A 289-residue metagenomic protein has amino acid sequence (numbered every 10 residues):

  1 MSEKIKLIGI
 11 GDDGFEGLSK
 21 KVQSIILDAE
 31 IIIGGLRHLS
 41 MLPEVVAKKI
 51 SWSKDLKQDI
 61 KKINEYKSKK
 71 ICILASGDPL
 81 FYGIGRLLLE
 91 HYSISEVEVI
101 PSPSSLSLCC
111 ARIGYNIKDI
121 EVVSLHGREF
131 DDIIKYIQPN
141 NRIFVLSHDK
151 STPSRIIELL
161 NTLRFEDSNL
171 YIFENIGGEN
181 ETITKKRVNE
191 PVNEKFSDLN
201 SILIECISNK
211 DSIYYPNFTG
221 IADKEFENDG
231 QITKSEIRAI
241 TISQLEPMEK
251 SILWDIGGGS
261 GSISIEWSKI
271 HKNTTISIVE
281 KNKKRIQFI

Functional and structural regions predicted by a protein language model:
M1-I100, S107, F130, I276 (+1 more regions): Class I S-adenosyl-L-methionine
S2, S68, N140, K250 (+1 more regions): Phosphate-coordination loops involved in phosphoryl transfer and adenosine-cofactor binding
S2-L7, K20-Q23, K69-I71, R142-G230: A contiguous loop/helix-start segment that scaffolds small-molecule binding in enzyme catalytic cores
S105, C110-N141, H148: Short, glycine-/small-residue-rich phosphate/pyrophosphate-handling segment
I232-E249: Conserved alpha-helix/loop element of class I SAM-dependent methyltransferases that forms part of the SAM/SAH-binding
K250-G259: Conserved class I S-adenosyl-L-methionine
S260-K272: Conserved SAM-binding loop of SAM-dependent methyltransferases across substrates and taxa, primarily the Class I
R285-Q287: Short alpha-helix immediately C-terminal to the canonical SAM-binding loop
